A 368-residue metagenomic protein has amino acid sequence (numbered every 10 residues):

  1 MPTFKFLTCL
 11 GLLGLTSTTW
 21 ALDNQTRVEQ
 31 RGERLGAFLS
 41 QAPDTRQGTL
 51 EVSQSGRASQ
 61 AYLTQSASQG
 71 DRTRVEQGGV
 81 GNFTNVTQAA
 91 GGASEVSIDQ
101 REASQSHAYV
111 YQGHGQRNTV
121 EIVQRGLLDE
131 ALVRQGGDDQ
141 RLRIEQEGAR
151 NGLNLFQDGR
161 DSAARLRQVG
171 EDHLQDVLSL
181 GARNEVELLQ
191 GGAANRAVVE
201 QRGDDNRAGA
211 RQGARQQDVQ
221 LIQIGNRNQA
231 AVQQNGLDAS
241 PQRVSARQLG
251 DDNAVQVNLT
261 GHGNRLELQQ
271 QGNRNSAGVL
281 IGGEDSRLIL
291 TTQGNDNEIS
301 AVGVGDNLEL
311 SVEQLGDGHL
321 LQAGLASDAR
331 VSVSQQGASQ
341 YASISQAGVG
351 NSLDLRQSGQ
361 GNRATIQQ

Functional and structural regions predicted by a protein language model:
M1-T8: Bacterial N-terminal signal peptides that target proteins for export
T8-C9, T19: Cleavable N-terminal signal peptides
L12: Segments that shape or occlude catalytic/ligand-binding pockets
L15-D23: Sec/Tat signal peptide C-region and signal peptidase I cleavage site
Q25-S40, D44-G361: Tandem repeat domain/solenoid detector
Q367-Q368: Short, solvent-exposed mixed-charge patches
